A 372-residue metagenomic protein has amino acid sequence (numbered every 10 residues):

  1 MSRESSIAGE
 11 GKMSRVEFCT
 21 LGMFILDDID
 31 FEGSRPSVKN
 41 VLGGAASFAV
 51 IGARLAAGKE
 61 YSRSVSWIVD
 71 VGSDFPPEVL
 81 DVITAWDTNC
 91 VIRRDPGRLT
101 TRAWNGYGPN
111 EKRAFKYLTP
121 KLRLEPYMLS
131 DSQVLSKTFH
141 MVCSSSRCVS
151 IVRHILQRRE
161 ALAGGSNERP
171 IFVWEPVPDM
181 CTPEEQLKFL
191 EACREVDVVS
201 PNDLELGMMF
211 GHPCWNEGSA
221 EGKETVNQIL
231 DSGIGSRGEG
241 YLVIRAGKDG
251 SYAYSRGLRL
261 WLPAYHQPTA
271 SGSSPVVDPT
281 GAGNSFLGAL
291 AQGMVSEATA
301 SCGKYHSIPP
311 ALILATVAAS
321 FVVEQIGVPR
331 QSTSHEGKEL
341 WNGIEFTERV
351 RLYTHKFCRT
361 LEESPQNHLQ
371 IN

Functional and structural regions predicted by a protein language model:
S2-S37: Positively charged, low-complexity intrinsically disordered leader regions
F18, V65-W67, F172, L242: Hydrophobic/aromatic residues located in beta-strands of well-ordered beta-sheets within soluble catalytic
G22, V69-V71, C143, W174-P176 (+2 more regions): A cross-domain feature marking catalytic cores of carbohydrate-active enzymes and several ubiquitous metabolic/repair
L26-N40, L55-C143, H154-L156, A161-R169 (+1 more regions): Conserved N-terminal subdomain of the carbohydrate kinase-like
I51, A103-Y107, G250-Y254: Short beta-strand scaffold segments in enzyme catalytic cores
R54, K59-E60, G238, H266-N372: Conserved post-catalytic alpha-helical subdomain immediately downstream of the catalytic base and nucleotide-binding
L156-R169, W215-Q228, H266-S273, S296-P309: Intrinsically disordered, low-complexity domain-flanking/linker segments in eukaryotic proteins, enriched
L162, S166-I171, V177-P263: Conserved phosphate/ATP/ADP-binding segment of small-molecule kinases
